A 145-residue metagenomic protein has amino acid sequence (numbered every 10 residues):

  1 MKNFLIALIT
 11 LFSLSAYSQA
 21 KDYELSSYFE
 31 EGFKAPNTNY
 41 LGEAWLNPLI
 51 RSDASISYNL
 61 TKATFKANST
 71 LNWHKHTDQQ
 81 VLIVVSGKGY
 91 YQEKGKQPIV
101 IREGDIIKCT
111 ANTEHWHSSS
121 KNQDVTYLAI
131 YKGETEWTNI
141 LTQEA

Functional and structural regions predicted by a protein language model:
F4-L14: Sec-dependent N-terminal signal peptides
Y17-S57, W137-A145: A short, N-terminal "cap"/entry segment at the start of jelly-roll beta-barrel domains of the cupin/DSBH fold
N59-H76: Conserved short histidine dyad/triad with adjacent acidic residue
W73, Y91-Q92, E114-K121: Short beta-strand His + acidic residue motifs that chelate non-heme Fe in jelly-roll/DSBH and cupin folds
T77-Y90, K94-G95: Glycine- and acidic-residue-biased ligand/ion/polar-headgroup-sensing regions
G95-N112: Short acidic-glycine-tyrosine-enriched beta hairpin
N122-I140: A short hydrophobic beta-strand segment most commonly corresponding to one strand of the jelly-roll/cupin
